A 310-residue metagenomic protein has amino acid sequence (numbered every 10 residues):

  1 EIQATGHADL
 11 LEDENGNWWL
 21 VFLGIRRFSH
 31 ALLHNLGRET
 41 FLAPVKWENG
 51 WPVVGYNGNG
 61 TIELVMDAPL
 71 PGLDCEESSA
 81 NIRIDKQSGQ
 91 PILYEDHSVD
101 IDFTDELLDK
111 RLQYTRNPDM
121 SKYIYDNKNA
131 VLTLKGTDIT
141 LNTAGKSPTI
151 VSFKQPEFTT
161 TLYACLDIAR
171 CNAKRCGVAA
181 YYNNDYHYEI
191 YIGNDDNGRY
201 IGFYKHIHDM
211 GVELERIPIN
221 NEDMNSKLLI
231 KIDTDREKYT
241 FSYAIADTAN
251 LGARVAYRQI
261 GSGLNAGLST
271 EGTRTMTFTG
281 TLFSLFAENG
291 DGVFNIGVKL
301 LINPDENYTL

Functional and structural regions predicted by a protein language model:
E1-L310: Carbohydrate-active catalytic/glycan-binding domains of CAZyme proteins, especially the secreted or lumenal ectodomains
